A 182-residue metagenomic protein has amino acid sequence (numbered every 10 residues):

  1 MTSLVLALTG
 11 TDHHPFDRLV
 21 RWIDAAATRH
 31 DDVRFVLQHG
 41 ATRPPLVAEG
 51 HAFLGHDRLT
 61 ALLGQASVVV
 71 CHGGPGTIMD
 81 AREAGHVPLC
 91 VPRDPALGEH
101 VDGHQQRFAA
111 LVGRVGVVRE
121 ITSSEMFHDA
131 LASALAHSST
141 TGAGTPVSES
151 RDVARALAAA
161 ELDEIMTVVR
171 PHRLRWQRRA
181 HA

Functional and structural regions predicted by a protein language model:
M1-Q65: Donor-nucleotide binding loops and adjacent catalytic segments primarily of GT-B fold Leloir glycosyltransferases
H14, F53-T60, H72, E99 (+4 more regions): Residues at secondary-structure transition points
L19, T77, F108: Conserved sugar-transfer catalytic core signal across GT-A, GT-B, and GT-C glycosyltransferases
G50-L54, V117-F127: Short acidic-hydrophobic, aromatic-tinged amphipathic segments that line or gate anion-handling sites
D57-L59, T77, M126-A130: Short acidic active-site motifs
L59-V101: A donor-sugar binding/catalytic signature common to diverse glycosyltransferases and related nucleotide-sugar
V87-S123: Catalytic binding pocket for nucleotide-activated donors in carbohydrate/polymer assembly enzymes
D129, S133-A182: C-terminal amphipathic helix plus adjacent low-complexity, charged tail appended to glycosyltransferase catalytic
